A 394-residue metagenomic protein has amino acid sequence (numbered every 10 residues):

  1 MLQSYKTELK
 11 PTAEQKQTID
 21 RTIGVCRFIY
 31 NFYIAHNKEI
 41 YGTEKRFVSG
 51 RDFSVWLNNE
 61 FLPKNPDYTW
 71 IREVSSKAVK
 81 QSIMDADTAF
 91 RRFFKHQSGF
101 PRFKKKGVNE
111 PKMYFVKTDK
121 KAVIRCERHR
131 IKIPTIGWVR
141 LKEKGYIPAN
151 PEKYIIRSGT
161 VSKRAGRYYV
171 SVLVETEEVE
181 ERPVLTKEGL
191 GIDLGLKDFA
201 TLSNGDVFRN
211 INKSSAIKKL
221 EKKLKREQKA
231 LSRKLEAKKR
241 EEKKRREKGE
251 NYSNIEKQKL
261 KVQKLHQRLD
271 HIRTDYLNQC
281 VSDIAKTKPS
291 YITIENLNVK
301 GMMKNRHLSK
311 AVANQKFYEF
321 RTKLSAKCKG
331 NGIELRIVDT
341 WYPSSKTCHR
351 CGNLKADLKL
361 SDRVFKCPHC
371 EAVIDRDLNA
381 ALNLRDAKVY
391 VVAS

Functional and structural regions predicted by a protein language model:
M1-K80: Gly/serine-rich nucleotide phosphate-binding loop at the start of the catalytic core of nucleotide/ADP-ribose-handling
Q3, Q17, A149-E152, K163-S394: Positively charged, helix-rich recognition surfaces that bind polyanionic ligands
S4-E8, W138, S158, G189: Well-ordered beta-strand positions in beta-sheet-rich domains
Y33, S82-F93, L378-K388: Stable alpha-helical structural segments in soluble proteins, enriched in small hydrophobic residues
I34-Y41, F90, F94-P101, T176: Long, hydrophobic, amphipathic alpha-helical segments used as structural scaffolds
D52-R167: Acidic carboxylate diad motif detector
